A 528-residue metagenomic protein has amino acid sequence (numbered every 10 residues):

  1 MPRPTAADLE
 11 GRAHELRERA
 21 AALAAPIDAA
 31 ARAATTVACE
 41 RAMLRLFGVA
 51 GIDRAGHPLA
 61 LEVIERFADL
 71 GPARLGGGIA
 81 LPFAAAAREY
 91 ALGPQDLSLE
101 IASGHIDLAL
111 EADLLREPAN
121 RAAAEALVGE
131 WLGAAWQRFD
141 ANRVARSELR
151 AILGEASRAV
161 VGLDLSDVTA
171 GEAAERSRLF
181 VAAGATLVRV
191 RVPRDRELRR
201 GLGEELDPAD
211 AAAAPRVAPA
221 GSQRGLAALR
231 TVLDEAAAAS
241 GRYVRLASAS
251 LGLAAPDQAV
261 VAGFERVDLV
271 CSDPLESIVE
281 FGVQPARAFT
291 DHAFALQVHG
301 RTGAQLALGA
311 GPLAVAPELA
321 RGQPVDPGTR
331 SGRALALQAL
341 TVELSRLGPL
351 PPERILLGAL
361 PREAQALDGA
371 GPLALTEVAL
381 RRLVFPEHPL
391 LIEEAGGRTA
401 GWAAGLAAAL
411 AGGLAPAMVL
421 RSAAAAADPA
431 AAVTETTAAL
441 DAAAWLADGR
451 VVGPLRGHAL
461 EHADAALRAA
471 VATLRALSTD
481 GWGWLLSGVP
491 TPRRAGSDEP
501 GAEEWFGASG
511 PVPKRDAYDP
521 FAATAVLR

Functional and structural regions predicted by a protein language model:
M1-L81, A432-R528: Long, compositionally biased intrinsically disordered regions
R41-V49, D69, G77-L92, L335-V342 (+1 more regions): Short, hydrophobic/amphipathic alpha-helical patches that form generic packing surfaces within helical domains
E62-A151, V161-G171, L187-G322: Active-site beta->alpha loop and helix N-cap motifs at the rims of alpha/beta catalytic domains
D164-A182, G332-L335: Glycine-rich anion/phosphate-binding loops
G171-R178, L253-R266, G397-L410: Catalytic cores of alpha/beta
T186, T231-D234, A238, V378-P386 (+2 more regions): Generic secondary-structure signature for well-ordered alpha-helical cores
V190-V192, R242, R346-R354, F385-L391 (+1 more regions): Flexible, glycine/charged-enriched surface loops at secondary-structure junctions
C271, L275-T434: Catalytic alpha/beta core domains of metabolic enzymes, predominantly
